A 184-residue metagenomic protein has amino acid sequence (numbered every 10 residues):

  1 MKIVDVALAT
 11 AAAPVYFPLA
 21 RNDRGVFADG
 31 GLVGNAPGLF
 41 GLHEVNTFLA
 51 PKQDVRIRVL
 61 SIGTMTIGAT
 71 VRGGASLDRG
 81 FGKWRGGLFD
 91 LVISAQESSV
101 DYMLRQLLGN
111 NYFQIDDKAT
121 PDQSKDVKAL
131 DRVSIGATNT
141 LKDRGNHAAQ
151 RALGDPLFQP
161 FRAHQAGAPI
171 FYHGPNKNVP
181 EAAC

Functional and structural regions predicted by a protein language model:
M1-C184: Patatin-like phospholipase
